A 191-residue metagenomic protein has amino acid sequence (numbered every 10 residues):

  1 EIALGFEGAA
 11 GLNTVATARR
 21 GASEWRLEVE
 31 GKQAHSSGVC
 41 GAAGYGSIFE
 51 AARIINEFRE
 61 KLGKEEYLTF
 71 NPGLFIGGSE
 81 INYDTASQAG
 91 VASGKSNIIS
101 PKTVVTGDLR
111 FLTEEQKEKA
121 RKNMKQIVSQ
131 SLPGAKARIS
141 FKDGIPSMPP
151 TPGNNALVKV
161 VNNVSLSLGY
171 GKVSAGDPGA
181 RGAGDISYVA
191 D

Functional and structural regions predicted by a protein language model:
E1-A3: Contiguous, small/hydrophobic- and glycine-enriched helical/loop subdomains that border and often "cap" functional
G8-A9, N13, T17, E24-D191: Metal-dependent amide/peptide-bond hydrolase catalytic core, centered on the "pita-bread" metallohydrolase fold
